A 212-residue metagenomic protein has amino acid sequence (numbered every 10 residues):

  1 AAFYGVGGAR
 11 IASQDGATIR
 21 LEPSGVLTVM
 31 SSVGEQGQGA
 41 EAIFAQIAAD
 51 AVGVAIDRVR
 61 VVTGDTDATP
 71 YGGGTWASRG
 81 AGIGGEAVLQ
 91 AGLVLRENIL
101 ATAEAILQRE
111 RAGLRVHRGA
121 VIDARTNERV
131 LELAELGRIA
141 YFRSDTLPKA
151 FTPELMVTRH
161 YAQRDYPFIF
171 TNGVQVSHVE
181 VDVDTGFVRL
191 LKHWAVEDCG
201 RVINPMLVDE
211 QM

Functional and structural regions predicted by a protein language model:
A1-M212: Cofactor-binding beta-sheet edge motifs in enzyme active sites
